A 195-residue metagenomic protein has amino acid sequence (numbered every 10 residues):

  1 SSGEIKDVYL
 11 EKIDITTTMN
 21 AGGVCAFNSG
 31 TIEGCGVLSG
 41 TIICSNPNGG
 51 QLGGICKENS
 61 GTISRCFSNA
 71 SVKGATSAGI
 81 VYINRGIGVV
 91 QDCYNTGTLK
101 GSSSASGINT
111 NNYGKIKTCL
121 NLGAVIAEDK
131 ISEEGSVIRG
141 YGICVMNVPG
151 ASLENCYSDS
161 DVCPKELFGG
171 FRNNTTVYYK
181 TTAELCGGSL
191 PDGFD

Functional and structural regions predicted by a protein language model:
S1-D195: Predominantly extracellular beta-rich ligand-binding scaffolds that present long acidic/polar faces for carbohydrate
